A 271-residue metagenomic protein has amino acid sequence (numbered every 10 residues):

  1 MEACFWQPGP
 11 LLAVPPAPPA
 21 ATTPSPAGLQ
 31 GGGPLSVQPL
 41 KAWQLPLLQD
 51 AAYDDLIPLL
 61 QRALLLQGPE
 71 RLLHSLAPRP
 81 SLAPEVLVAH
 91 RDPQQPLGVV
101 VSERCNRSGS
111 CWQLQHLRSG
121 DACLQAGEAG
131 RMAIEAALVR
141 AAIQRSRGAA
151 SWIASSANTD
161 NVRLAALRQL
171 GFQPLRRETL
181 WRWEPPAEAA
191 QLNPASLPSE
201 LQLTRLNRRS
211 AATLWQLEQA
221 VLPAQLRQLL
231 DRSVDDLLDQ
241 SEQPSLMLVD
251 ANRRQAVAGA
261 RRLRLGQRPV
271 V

Functional and structural regions predicted by a protein language model:
E2-E70, P194-L229: Short amphipathic alpha-helix that is part of the acyltransferase structural core
A63-A136, D250-V271: Conserved donor-binding loop and adjoining core beta-sheet/short helix segment in diverse acyl/aminoacyl transferases
P84, R176-E178, Q243: Short hydrophobic/aromatic beta-strand or adjacent loop that forms the aromatic wall/cage of a ligand/substrate-binding
Q125-Q144, A165, Q169: Conserved acetyl-CoA-binding loop-helix of GNAT-fold acetyltransferases
S146-A157: Conserved GNAT acetyl-CoA-binding A-motif
N158-R176: Conserved active-site alpha-helix within GNAT-family acetyltransferase domains
Q173-P186: Conserved catalytic-core motifs of GNAT/GCN5-like acyltransferases
E184-R253, V257-R261, Q267: Surface-exposed interaction/gating patches
